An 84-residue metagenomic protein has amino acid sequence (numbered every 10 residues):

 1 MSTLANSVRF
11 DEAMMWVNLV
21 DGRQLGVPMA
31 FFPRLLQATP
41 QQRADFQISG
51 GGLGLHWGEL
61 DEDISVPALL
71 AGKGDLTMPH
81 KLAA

Functional and structural regions predicted by a protein language model:
M1-A84: Motif-centric detector for short Cys/His coordination patterns
